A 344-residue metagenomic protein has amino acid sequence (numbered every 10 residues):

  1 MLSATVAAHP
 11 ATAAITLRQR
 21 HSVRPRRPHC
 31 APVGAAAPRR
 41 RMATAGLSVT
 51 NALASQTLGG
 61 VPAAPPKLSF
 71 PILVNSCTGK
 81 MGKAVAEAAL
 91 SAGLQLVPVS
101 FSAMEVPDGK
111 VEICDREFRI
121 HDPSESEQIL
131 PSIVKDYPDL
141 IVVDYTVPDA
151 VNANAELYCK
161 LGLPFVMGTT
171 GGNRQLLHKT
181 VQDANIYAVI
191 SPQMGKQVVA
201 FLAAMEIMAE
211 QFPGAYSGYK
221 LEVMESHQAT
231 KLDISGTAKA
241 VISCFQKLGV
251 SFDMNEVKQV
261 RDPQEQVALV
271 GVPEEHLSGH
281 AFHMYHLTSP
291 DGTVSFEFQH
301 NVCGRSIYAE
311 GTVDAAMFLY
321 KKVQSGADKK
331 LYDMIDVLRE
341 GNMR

Functional and structural regions predicted by a protein language model:
M1-R39, G46: N-terminal chloroplast transit peptides
L53-D139, Y216-R344: C-terminal substrate-binding/catalytic lobe of Rossmann-fold NAD(P)-dependent oxidoreductases
P71, I141, P164, Y187-V189: Proline-centered loop/turn at the N-terminus of a beta-strand
P123-L161: NAD(P)H-binding glycine-rich loop region in Rossmannoid oxidoreductase-like domains and their noncatalytic homologs
Y145-T146, V166-T170, H227: Catalytic beta/alpha-barrel core
D149-L161, G168-S191, G195-E210: Rossmann-fold NAD(P)-binding glycine/threonine-rich loop
I207-Y219: A charged, well-structured terminal subsegment
